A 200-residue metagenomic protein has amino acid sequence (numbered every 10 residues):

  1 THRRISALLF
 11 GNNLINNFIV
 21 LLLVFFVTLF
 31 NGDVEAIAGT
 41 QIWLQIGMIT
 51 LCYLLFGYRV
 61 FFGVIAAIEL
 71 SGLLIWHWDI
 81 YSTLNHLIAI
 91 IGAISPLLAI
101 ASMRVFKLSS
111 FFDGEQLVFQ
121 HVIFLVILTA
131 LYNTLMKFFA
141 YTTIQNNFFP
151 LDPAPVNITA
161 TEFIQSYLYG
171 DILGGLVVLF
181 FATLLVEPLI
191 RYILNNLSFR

Functional and structural regions predicted by a protein language model:
T1-R59: Hydrophobic transmembrane alpha-helices
L9-L14, F62, H121-I127: Alpha-helical transmembrane segments and their helix-membrane boundary motifs
N17-F30, I68-W78, T129-L135: Aromatic-anchored segments of alpha-helical transmembrane domains
G32-G47, L51, W78-F199: Membrane-embedded alpha-helical hairpins and interfacial helices in multi-pass inner-membrane proteins
Y58-F62, L73-I80: Amphipathic alpha-helical interaction segments
R59-A67, T83, L87: Hydrophobic alpha-helical membrane segments of integral membrane proteins
I65-G72, L97, A101: Generic beta-strand or strand-like secondary-structure segments
